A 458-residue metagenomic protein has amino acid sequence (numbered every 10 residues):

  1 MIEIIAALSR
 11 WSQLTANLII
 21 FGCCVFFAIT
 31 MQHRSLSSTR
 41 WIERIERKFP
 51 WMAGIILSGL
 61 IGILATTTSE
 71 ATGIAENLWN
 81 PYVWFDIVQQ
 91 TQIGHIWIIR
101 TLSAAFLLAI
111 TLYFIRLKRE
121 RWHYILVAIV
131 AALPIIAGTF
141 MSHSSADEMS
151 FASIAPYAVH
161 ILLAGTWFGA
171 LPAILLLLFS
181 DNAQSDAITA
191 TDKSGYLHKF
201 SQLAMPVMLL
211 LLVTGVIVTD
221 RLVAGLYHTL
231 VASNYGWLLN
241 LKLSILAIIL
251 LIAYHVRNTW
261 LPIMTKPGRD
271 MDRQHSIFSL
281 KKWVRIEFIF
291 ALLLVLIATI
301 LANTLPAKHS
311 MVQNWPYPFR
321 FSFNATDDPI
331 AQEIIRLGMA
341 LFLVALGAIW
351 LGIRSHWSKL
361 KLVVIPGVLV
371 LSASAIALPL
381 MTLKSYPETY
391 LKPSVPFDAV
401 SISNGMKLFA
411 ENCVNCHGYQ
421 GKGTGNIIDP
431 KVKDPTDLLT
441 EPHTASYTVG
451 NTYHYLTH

Functional and structural regions predicted by a protein language model:
M1-T382, Y386-E388: Polytopic transmembrane helical bundles with strong interfacial aromatic enrichment
I87, L391-V395, D437: Conserved beta-strand positions that form and line the central face of beta-propeller blades
A146, K422-G425, T444-A445: Inter-heme linker and motif-flanking segments adjacent to c-type heme-binding CXXCH motifs in c-type cytochromes
V363, G367-V368, S374, I402 (+1 more regions): Periplasmic c-type cytochrome electron-transfer domains
S385-L408: Electrostatic cytochrome c docking/interface patches
V400, M406, A410-K433, H458: Periplasmic/extracellular electron-transfer cofactor-ligation site, primarily the c-type cytochrome heme-c attachment
P430-H458: Extracytoplasmic electron-transfer domains, predominantly the class I c-type cytochrome c fold
